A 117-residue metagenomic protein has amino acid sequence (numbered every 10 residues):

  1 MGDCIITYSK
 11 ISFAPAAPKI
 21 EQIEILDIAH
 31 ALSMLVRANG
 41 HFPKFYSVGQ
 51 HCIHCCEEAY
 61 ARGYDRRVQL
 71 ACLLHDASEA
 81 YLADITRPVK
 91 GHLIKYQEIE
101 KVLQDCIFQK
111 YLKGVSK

Functional and structural regions predicted by a protein language model:
M1-K117: Metal-dependent phosphohydrolase cores
